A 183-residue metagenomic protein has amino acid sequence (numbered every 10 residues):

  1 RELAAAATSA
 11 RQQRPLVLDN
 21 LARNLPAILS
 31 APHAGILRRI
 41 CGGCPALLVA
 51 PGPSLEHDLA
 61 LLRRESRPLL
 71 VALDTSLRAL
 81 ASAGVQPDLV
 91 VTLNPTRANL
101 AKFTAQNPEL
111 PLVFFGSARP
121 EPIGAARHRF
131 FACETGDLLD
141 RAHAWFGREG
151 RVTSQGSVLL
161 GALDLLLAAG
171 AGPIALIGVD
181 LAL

Functional and structural regions predicted by a protein language model:
R1-V49, P53-L69, S82, A98-L110 (+2 more regions): N-terminal donor/sugar-recognition subdomains of glycan-related enzymes, prototypically the membrane-proximal stem
A46-A50, V71, V91, V113 (+1 more regions): Structural motif
S54, V71-A72, N94-A98, T104 (+3 more regions): Short, glycine/acidic-rich beta->alpha junctions
L73-A79, P95-T96, F114-E121: Short, polar loop motifs at secondary-structure junctions
S76-N94, L166-L183: Glycine-rich phosphate/pyrophosphate-binding loops and their adjacent beta-strand/loop elements at enzyme active sites
E121-L181: Active-site/ligand-binding-proximal alpha/beta "capping" segment
